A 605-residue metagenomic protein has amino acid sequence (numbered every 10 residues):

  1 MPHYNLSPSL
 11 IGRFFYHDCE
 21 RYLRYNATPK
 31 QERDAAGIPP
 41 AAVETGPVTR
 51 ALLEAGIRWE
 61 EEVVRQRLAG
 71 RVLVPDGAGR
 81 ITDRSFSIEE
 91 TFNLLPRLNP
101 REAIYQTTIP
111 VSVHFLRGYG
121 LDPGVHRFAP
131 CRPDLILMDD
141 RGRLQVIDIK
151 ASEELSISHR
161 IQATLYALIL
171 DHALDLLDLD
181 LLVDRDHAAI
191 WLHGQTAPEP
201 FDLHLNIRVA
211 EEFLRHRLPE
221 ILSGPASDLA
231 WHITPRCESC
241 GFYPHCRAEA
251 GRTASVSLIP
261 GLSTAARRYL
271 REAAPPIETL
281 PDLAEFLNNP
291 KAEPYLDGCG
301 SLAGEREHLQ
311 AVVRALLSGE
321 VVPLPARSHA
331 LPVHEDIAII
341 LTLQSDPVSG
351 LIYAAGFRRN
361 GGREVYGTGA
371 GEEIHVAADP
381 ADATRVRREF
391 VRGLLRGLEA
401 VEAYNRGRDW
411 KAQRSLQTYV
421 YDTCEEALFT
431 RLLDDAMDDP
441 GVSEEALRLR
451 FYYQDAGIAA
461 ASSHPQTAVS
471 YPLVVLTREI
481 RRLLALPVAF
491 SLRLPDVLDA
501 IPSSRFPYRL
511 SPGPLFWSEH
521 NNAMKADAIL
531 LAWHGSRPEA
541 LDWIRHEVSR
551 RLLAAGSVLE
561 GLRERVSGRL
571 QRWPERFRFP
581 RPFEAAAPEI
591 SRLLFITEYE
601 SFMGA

Functional and structural regions predicted by a protein language model:
M1-A605: DEDD superfamily 3′-5′ metal-dependent exonuclease/proofreading module
